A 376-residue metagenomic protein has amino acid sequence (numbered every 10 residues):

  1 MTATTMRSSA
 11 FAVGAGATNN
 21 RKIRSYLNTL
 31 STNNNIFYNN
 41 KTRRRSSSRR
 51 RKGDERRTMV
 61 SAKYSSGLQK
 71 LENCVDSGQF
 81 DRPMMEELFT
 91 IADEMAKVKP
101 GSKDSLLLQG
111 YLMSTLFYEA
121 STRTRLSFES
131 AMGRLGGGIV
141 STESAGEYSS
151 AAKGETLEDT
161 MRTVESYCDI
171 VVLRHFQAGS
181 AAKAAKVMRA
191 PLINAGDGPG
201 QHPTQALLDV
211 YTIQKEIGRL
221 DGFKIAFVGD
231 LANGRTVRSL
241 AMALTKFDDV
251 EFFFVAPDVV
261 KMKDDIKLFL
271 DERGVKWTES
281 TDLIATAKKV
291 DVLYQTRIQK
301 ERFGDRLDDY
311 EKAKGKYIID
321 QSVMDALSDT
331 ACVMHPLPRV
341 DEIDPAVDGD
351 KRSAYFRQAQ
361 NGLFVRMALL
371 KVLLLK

Functional and structural regions predicted by a protein language model:
M1-Y38: N-terminal chloroplast transit peptides
Y26, S61, G349-K376: C-terminal helix-to-coil terminal segments
K63-L126, S130: Positively charged, low-complexity intrinsically disordered leader regions
S102, L106-Q214, D341-I343: Phosphate/diphosphate ligand-binding glycine-rich loop within oxidoreductases
Y118-A131, K215-T296: Glycine-rich phosphate/diphosphate-binding loop of Rossmann-like nucleotide-binding domains
A190, D248-V250, A326-C332: A short helix->loop->beta-strand "cap" motif at the edges of active sites that frequently abuts
L270-V347, R352: Rossmann-like adenosine-cofactor binding region
